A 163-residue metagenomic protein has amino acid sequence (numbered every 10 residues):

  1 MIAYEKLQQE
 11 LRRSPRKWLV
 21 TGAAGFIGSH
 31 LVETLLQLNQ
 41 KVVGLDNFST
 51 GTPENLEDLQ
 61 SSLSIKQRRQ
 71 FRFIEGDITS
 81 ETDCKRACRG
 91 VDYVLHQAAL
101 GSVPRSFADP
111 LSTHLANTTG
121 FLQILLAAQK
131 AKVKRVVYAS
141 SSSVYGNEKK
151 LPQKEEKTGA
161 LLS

Functional and structural regions predicted by a protein language model:
M1-S163: N-terminal Rossmann-like NAD(P)+-binding domain of SDR-like oxidoreductases, especially those catalyzing
